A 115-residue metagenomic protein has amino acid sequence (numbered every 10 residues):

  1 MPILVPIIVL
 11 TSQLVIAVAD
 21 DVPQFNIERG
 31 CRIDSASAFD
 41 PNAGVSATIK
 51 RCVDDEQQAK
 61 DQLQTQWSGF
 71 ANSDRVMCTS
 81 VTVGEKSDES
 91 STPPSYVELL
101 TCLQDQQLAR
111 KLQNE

Functional and structural regions predicted by a protein language model:
M1-A17: Classic N-terminal secretory signal peptides
Q13-E115: Mitochondrial intermembrane space
